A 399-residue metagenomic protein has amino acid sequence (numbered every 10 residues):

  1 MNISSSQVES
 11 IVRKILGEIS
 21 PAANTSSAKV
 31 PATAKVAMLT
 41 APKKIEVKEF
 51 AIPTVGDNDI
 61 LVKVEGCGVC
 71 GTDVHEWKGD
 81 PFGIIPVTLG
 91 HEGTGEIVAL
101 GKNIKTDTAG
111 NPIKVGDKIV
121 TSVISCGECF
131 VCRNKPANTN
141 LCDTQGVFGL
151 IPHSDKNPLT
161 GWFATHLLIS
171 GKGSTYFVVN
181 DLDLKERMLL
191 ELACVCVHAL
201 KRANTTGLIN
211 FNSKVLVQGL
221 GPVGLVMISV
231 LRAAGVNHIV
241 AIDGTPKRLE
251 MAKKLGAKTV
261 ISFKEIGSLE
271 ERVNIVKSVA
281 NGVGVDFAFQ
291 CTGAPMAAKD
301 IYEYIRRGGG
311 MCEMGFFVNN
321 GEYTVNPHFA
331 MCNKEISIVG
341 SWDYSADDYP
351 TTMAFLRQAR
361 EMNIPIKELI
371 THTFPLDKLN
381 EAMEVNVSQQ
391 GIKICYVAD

Functional and structural regions predicted by a protein language model:
S5-T94, A164-I169, L182, A398-D399: Short N-terminal strand-loop motif that marks the start of NAD(P)H/FAD-dependent oxidoreductase cofactor-binding domains
S26-K29, K299-E303, A346-D399: C-terminal hydrophobic helical "lid"/dimerization subdomain of Rossmann-like NAD(P)H-dependent oxidoreductases
A51-C67, D80-K135, T160, V179-N180: Glycine-rich beta-strand-centered segment in the early N-terminal region that forms part of a ligand/cofactor-binding
D73, I228, L249, A298-Y302 (+1 more regions): Generic hydrophobic/aromatic pocket-lining and core-packing "Φ" positions
D107-T108, C126-Q218: NAD(P)H dinucleotide-binding glycine-rich loop of Rossmann-like/cofactor-binding domains, especially the beta1-alpha1
K214-L220, R232-D300: Adenosine-nucleotide cofactor-binding segment
G224-L225: N-terminal Rossmann-fold NAD(P) dinucleotide-binding loop
F263, P295-Q358, A398-D399: Glycine-rich phosphate-binding loop and adjacent beta-alpha segment of Rossmann(oid) nucleotide-cofactor-binding
